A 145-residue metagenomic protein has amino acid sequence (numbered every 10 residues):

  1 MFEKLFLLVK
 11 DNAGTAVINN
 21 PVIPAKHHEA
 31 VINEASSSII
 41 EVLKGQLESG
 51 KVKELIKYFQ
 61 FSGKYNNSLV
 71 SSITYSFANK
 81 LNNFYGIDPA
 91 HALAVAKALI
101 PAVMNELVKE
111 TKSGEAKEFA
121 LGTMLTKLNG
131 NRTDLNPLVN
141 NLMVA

Functional and structural regions predicted by a protein language model:
M1-A145: A structural "flexibility-hinge" signal
